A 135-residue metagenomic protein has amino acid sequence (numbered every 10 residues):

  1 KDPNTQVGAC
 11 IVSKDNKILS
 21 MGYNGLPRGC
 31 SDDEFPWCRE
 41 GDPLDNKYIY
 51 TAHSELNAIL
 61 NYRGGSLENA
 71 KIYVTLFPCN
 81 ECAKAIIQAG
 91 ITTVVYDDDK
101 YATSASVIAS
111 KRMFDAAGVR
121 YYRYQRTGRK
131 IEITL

Functional and structural regions predicted by a protein language model:
K1-L135: Zinc-dependent deaminase catalytic domain
